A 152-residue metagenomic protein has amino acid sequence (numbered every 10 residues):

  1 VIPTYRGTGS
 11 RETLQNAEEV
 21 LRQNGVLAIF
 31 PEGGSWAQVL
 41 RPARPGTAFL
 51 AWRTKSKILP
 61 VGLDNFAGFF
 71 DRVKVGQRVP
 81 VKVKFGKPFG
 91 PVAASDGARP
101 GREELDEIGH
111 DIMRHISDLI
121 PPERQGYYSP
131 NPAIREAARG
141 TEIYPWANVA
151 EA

Functional and structural regions predicted by a protein language model:
V1-G9, N16: Catalytic core of membrane glycerolipid acyltransferases/transacylases, capturing the structured, soluble-facing
R11-A152: Non-catalytic C-terminal accessory region of glycerolipid acyltransferases and related lyso-lipid remodeling enzymes
